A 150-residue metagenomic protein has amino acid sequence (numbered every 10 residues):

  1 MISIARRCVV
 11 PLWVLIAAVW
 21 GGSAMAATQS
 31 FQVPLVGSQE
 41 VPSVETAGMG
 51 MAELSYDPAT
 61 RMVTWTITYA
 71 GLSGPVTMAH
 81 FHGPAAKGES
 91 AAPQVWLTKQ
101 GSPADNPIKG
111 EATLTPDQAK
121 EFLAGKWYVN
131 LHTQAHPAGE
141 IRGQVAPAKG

Functional and structural regions predicted by a protein language model:
M1-W13: Bacterial N-terminal signal peptides that target proteins for export
I2, G21-A79, G83-G150: Metal-centered catalytic cores of metalloenzymes
V10-G22: Bacterial N-terminal signal peptides
